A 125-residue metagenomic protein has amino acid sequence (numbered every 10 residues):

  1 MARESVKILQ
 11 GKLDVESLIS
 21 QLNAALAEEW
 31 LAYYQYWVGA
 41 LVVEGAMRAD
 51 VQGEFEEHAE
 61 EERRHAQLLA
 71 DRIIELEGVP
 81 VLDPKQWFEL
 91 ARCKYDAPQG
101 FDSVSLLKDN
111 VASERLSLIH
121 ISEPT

Functional and structural regions predicted by a protein language model:
A2-K7, D71-S105: Carboxylate-rich helix-loop segments that flank metal/cofactor sites and access channels in metalloenzymes
R3-A25, S103: Disorder-to-helix initiation segments
G11, V43, S122: A domain-level signal for the structural core that forms small-molecule/cofactor-binding pockets and catalytic centers
L13, S17, A46-E57, D102-S105: A structural signal for alpha-helical segments
L18-E28, A32, H58, L107-S117: Amphipathic alpha-helix face/heptad-repeat signature
A32-Q86: Conserved alpha-helical segments that form or flank metal/cofactor-binding pockets of metalloenzymes
I119-T125: Residue-level detector of conserved catalytic or cofactor/ligand-binding positions in enzyme active sites
